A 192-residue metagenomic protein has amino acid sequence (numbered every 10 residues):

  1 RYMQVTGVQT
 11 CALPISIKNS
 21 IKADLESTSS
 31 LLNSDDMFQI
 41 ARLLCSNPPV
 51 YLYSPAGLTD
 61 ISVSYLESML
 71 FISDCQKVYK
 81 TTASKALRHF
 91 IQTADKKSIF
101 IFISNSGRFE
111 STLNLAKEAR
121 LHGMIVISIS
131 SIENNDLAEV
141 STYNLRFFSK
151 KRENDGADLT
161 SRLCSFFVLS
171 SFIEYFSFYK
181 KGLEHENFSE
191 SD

Functional and structural regions predicted by a protein language model:
Y2-C11: Single conserved hydrophobic/aromatic residue that forms the stacking wall/gate of nucleotide- or nucleobase-binding
P14-A23, Y65-L70: Short, basic/glycine-rich phosphate-binding loops at helix/coil junctions that contact nucleotide phosphates
K22-S27, I99-F102: Short, basic, glycine/proline-bearing loop/turn elements
S27-T28, L159: Flexible, glycine/proline-enriched loop segments at strand-loop-helix junctions that form or flank small-ligand binding
T28-N47: A short, well-structured juxtamembrane/interface segment
C45-F167, S171-K180: Glycine-rich phosphate-binding loops that contact phosphosugars or nucleotide phosphates
D136, Y179-D192: Internal, active-site/partner-interface "lid" segment
